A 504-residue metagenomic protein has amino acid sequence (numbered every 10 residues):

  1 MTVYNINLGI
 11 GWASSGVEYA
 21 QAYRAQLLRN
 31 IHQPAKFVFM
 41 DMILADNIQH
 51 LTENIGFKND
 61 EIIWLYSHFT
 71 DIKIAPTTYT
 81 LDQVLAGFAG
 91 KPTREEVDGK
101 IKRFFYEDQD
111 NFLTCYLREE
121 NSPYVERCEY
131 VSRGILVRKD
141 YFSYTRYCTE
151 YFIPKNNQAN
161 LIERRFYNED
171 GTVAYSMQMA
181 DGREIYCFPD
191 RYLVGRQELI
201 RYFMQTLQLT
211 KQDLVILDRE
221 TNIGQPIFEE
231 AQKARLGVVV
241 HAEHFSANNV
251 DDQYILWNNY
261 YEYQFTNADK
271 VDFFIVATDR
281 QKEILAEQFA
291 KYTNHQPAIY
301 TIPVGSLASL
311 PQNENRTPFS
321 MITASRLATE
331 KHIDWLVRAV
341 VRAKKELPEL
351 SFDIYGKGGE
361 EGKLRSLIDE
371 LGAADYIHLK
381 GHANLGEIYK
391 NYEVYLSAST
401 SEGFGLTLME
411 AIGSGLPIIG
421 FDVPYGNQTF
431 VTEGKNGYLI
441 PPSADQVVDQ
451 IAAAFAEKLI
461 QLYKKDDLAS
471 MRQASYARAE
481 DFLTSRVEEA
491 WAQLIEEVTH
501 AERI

Functional and structural regions predicted by a protein language model:
Y261, N267-Q296: A short, active-site helix/loop in glycosyltransferases that binds the activated sugar's phosphate group
F319, R326-K345, G359-G362: A conserved mid-protein helix/loop that constitutes part of the nucleotide-sugar donor-binding site
K363-H382: Nucleotide-activated donor-binding/catalytic signature segment of Leloir-type glycosyltransferases, i.e., the conserved
A373, D467-D481: A short, well-ordered alpha-helix in the C-terminal region of glycosyltransferases
H382-A383, E387-Y392: Short alpha-helical donor nucleotide-sugar binding micro-motif in glycosyltransferases
T400: Aromatic "clamp/platform" in nucleotide-sugar-dependent glycosyltransferases that forms part of the donor/acceptor
P417-F421: Short hydrophobic beta-strand element within catalytic cores of glycosyltransferases and related nucleotide-activated
Q428-I460: Change "using UDP/GDP/dTDP sugars" to "using nucleotide sugars
